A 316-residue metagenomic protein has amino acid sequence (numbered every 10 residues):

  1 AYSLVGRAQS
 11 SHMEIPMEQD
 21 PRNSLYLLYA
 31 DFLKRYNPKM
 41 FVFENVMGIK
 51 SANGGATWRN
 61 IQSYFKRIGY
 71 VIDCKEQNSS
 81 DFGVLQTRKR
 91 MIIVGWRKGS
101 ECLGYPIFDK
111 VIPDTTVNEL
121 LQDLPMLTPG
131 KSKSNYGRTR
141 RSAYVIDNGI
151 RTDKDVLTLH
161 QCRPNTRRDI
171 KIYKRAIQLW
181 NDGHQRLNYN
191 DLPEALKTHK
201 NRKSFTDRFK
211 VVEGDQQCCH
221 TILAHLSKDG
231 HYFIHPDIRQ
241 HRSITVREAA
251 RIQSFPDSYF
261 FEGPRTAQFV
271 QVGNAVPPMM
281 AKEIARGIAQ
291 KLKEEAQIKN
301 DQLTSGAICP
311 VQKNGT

Functional and structural regions predicted by a protein language model:
A1, S100-E101, P129, D215 (+1 more regions): Short, acidic Gly/Pro/Ser/Thr-rich loop/turn segments
Y2-H199: Class I S-adenosyl-L-methionine
D147-T316: C-terminal target-recognition/interaction regions appended to catalytic cores
